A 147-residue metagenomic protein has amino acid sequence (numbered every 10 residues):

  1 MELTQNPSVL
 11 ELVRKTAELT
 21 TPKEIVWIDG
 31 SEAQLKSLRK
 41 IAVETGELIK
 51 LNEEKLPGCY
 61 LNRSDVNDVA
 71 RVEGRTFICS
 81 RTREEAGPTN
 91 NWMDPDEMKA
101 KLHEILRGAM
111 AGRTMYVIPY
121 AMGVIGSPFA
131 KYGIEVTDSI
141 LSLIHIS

Functional and structural regions predicted by a protein language model:
M1-I140: An N-terminal JmjN-like helical accessory module and its immediate linker preceding a catalytic domain
I144-I146: Conserved small/polar residues in nucleotide/adenosyl-binding loops
